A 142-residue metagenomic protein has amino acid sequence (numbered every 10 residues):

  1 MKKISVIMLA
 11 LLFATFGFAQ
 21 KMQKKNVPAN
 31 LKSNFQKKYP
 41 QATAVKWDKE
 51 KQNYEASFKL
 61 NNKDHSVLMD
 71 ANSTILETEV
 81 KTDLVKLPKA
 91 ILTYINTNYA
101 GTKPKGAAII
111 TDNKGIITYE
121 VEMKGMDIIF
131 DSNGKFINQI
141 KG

Functional and structural regions predicted by a protein language model:
M1-Q23: Bacterial Sec-dependent N-terminal signal peptides
F18-K25, I128, G134: Signal peptide cleavage region of secreted peptide precursors
M22-A44, V85-K103: Short, non-transmembrane alpha-helical segments in secretory-pathway proteins
K49-K51, L60-N62, M123: A generic beta-sheet turn/junction motif
A56, D112-M126: Conserved histidines in hydrophobic membrane contexts and catalytic metal-binding motifs
A56-K81, M126-K141: Amphipathic N-proximal alpha-helical interface segments
K63-K105: Mid-chain, structured segments of secreted extracytoplasmic proteins
N96, G101, K105-I117, S132-G142: Flexible "stalk/tail and boundary" regions
